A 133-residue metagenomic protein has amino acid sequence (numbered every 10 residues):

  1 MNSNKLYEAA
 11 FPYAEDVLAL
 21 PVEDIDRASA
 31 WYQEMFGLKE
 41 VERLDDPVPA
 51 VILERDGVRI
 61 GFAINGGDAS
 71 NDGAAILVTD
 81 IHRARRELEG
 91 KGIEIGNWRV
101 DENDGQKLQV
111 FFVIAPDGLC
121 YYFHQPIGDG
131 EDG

Functional and structural regions predicted by a protein language model:
M1-F11, V17-L20, V41, I52 (+1 more regions): Vicinal oxygen chelate
A9-Y13, A19-R59: Core segments of cupin and vicinal oxygen chelate
E15-D16, N71-G73: Eukaryotic phosphotyrosine signaling hubs
L20, A74-I76: Short, well-ordered beta-strand elements within core beta-sheets of diverse protein domains
D24-I25, V78-H82: Helix N-cap motif at beta-to-alpha junctions
W31, H82-E87: Short amphipathic alpha-helices within nucleic acid-binding modules
D68-D72, D129-D132: A short local loop/turn or secondary-structure capping micro-motif enriched for an aromatic residue
